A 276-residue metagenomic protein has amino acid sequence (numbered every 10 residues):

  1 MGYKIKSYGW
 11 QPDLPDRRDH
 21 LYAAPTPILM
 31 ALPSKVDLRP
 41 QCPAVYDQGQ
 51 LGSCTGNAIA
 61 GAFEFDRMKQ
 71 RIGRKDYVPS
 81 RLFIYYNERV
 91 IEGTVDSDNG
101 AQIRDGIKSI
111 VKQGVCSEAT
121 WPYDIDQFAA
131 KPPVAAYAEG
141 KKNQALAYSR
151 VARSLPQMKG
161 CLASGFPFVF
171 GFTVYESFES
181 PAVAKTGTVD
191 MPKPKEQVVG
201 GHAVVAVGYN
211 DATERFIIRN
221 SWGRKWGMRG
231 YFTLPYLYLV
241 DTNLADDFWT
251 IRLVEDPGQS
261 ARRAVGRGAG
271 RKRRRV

Functional and structural regions predicted by a protein language model:
M1-A23: Hydrophobic alpha-helical membrane-insertion signals
G2-Y8, L29-S34, P40, A60-E64 (+2 more regions): Predominantly the structural core of cysteine protease catalytic domains
R17-K35: Short N-terminal secondary-structure initiator segments
K35-Q50: Asp/Glu-centered strand-loop micro-motifs enriched in Gly/Pro and often flanked by an aromatic residue
Y46-L51, T94-D98: Conserved aromatic-histidine-acidic binding/catalytic patches
Q48-I72, S164, F170: Alpha-helical support elements that line or immediately flank enzyme active sites and cofactor-binding pockets
Q50-L51, T55-I59, F83, Q102 (+1 more regions): Catalytic-loop motifs flanking and including active-site residues across diverse enzymes
A62-V90: Active-site-surrounding "flap" and adjacent substrate/cofactor-binding loops of secreted or lumenal enzymes, prototyped
